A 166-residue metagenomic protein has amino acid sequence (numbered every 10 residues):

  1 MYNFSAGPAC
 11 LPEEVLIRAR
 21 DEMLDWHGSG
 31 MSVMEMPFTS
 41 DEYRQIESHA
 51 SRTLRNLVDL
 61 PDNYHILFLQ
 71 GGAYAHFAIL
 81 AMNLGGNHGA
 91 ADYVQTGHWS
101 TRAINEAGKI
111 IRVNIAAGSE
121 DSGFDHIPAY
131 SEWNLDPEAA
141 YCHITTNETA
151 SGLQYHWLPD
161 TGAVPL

Functional and structural regions predicted by a protein language model:
Y2-S51: A glycine-/small-polar-enriched, mobile loop at the entrance of the PLP active site in fold-type I
G7, A107, S119-L166: Active-site phosphate-binding strand-loop segment of PLP-dependent enzymes
P12, H76-A78, S100-T101, A150-G152: Short, well-ordered alpha-helical microsegments
M31-I79, G97-H98, E106: Conserved N-terminal alpha-helix of the aminotransferase class I/II PLP-enzyme fold
Y64-I66, G89-D92, A163-P165: Short active-site oxyanion
N83-L84, R102-R112: Active-site-proximal loop->helix
G85-T101: Conserved PLP-anchoring active-site segment centered on the Schiff-base-forming lysine
I111-S119: A glycine-rich helix N-cap at a beta->alpha junction
